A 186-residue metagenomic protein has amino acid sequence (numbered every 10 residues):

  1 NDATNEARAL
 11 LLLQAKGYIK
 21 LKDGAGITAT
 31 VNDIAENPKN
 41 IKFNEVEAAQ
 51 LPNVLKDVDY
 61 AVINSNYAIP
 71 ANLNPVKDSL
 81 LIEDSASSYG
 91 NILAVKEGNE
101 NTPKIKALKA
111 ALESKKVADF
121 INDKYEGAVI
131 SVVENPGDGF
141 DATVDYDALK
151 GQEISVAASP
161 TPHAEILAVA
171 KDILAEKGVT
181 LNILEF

Functional and structural regions predicted by a protein language model:
N1, Y89-A107: A bilobed periplasmic-binding-protein/Venus flytrap-type ligand-binding module shared by bacterial periplasmic
N1-V31: Hydrophobic, well-structured mid-protein blocks that either form specific transmembrane helices
A7-L12, N32-V62, Y67, A168-I173: Short helices/loops that flank or line small-molecule/ion binding pockets
R8-Q14, K104, L112-V133: Periplasmic-binding protein-like
K22-A25, N40-V46, T180-F186: Short beta-strand-to-loop elements that line the ligand-binding cleft of bilobed periplasmic-binding protein-like
N72-A86: Short beta-strand->loop
E134-S155, L174-K177: Immediate post-signal peptide segment of exported/extracytoplasmic ligand-binding proteins
P160-N182, F186: Short, polar/charged alpha-helical segment
